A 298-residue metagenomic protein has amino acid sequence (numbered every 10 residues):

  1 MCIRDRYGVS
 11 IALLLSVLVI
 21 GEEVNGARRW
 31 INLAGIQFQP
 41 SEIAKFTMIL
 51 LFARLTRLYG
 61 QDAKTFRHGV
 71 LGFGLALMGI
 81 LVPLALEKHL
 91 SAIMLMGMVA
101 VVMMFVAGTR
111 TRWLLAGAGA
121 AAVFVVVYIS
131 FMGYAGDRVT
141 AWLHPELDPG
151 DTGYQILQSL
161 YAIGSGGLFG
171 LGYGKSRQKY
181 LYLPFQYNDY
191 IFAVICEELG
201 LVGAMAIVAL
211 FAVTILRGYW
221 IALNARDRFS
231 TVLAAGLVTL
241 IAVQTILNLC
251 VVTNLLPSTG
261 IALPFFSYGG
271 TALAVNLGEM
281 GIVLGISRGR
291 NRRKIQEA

Functional and structural regions predicted by a protein language model:
R4-Q155, A193-N254, G278-I282, E297-A298: Hydrophobic alpha-helical transmembrane segments of multi-pass inner membrane proteins, especially in bacterial systems
A34-A44, L86-K88, G167-G172, I261-V275: Glycine/serine-rich anion-binding loops at beta->alpha junctions that coordinate negatively charged ligand groups
H89-M94, L171-S176, Q186-N188, M205 (+2 more regions): Transmembrane helix boundary and interhelical junction motifs in multipass membrane proteins
G167-V202, A225, F229: Long extracytoplasmic/lumenal interhelical loops at the membrane interface of multi-pass membrane proteins
I246-A298: A juxtamembrane structural motif centered on a specific transmembrane helix
